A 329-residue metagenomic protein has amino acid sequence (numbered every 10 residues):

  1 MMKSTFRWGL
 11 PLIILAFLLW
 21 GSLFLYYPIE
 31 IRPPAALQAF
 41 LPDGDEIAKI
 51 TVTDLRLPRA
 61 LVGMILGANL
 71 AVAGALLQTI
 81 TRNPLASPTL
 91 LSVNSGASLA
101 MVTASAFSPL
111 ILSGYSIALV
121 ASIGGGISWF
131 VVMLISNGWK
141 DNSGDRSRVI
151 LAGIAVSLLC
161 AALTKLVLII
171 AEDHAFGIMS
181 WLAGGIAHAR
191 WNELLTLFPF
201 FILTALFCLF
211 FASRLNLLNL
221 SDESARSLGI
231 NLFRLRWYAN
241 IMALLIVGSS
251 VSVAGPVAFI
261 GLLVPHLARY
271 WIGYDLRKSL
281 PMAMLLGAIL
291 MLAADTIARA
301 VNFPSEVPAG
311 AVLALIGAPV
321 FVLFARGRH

Functional and structural regions predicted by a protein language model:
M1-H329: Alpha-helical transmembrane segments in inner-membrane proteins
